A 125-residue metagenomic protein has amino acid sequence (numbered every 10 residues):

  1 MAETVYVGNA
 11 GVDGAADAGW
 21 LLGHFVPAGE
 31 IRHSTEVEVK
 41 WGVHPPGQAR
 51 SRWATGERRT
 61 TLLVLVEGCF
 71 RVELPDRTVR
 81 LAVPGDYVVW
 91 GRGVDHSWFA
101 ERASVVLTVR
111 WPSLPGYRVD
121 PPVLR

Functional and structural regions predicted by a protein language model:
M1-P46, R50-W53, V123-R125: A short, N-terminal "cap"/entry segment at the start of jelly-roll beta-barrel domains of the cupin/DSBH fold
E3-Y6, F99-R125: Double-stranded beta-helix
G29-H33, R50-E57, L74, R80 (+1 more regions): Short histidine-centered beta-strand/loop micro-motifs that create catalytic or ligand/metal-coordination sites
T55-V72: Short, conserved beta-strand element in jelly-roll/cupin
C69, D95, A103-V105: Structural motif
D76-G93: Short acidic-glycine-tyrosine-enriched beta hairpin
